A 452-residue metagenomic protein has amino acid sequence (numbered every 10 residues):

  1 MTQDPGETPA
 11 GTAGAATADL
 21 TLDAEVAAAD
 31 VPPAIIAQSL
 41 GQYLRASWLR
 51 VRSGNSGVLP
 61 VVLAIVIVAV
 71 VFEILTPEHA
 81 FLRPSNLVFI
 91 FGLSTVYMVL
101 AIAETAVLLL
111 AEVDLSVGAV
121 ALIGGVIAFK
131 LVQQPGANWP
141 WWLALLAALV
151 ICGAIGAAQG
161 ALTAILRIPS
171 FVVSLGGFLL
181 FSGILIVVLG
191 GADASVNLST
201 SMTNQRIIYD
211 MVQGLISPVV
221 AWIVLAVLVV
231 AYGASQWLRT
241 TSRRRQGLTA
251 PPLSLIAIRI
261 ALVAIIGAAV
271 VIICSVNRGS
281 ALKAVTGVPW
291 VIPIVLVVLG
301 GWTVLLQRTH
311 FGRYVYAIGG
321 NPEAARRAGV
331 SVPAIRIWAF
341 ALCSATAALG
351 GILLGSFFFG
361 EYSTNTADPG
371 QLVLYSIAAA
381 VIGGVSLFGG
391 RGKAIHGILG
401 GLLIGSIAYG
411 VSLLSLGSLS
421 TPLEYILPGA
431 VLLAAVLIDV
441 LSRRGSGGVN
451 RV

Functional and structural regions predicted by a protein language model:
G6, P32-V99, Q134-L143, T249 (+1 more regions): Membrane-interfacial amphipathic/re-entrant helices at transmembrane-helix boundaries
A69-I74, P84-Q134, Q159-F171, A324 (+2 more regions): Single transmembrane alpha-helix segments in multi-pass membrane proteins
E78-N86, I186, G190-A192, C274-I292 (+4 more regions): Inter-helical junctions in multi-pass inner-membrane proteins, predominant in energy-converting antiporter-like
E112, F340-A347, G351, G355-I426: Transmembrane alpha-helical segments in multi-pass inner-membrane proteins
A137-L179, G400, I404: Alpha-helical transmembrane segments within multi-pass membrane transporters and channels
W141, S170, N197-M202, S217-V227 (+5 more regions): Loop-to-transmembrane alpha-helix initiation sites
S182-L306, G417-S418, S446-V452: Transmembrane helix-bundle core of multi-pass membrane transporters and related energy-transducing complexes
Q236-L253, G301-F340: Membrane-helix/interface signature in polytopic inner-membrane proteins
